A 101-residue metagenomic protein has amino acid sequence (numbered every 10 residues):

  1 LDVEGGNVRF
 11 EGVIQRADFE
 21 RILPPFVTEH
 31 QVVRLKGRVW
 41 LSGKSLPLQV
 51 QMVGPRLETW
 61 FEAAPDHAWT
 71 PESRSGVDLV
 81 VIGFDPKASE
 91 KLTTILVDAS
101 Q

Functional and structural regions predicted by a protein language model:
L1-Q101: P-loop NTP-binding site
